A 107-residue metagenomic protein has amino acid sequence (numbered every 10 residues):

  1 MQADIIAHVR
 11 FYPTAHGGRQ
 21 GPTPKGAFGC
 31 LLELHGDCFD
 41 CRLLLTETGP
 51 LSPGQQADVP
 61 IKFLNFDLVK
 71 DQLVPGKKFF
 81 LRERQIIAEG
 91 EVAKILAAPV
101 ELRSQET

Functional and structural regions predicted by a protein language model:
M1-T107: C-terminal effector/interaction modules appended to NTPase cores
